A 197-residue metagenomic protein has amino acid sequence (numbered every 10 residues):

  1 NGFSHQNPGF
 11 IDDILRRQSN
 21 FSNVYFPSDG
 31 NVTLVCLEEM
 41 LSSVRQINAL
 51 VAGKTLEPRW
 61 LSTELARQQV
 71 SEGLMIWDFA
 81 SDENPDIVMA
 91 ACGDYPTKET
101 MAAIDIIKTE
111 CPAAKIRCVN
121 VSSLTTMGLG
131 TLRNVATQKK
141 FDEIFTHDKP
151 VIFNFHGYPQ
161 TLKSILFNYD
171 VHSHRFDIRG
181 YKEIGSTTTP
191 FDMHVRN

Functional and structural regions predicted by a protein language model:
N1, Y25-S28: Active-site nucleophile and cofactor-binding loops and adjacent substrate-binding regions of central metabolic enzymes
N1-D12, S19, C36, M40-N197: Thiamine diphosphate
F21-N23: Inter-helical turn/loop segments and adjacent helix faces that build the functional surface of alpha-helical bundle
S28-V32, Y95: Short beta->alpha linker loops
